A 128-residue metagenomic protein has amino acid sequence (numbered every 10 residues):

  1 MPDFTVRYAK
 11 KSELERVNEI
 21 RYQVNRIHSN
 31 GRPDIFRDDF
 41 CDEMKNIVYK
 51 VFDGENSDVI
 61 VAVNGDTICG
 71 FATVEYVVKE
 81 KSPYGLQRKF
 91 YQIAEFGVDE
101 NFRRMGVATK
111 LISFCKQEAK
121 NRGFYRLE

Functional and structural regions predicted by a protein language model:
M1-E15: Conserved N-terminal entry element of GNAT/NAT acetyltransferase domains
R16-V17, L111: Residue-level preference for hydrophobic side chains embedded in well-ordered alpha helices
N25-I47: Conserved GNAT-fold acetyl-CoA-binding loop/helix
N46-V61, Q92: A short helix-loop-beta-strand connector motif used in the catalytic cores of GNAT acetyltransferases and, in some
V61, T67-Y76, Q92, G97: Conserved beta-strand in the GNAT
V78-I93, R103, Y125: A conserved beta-turn-beta hairpin within the catalytic core of GNAT-like acetyltransferases that forms part
E95-V98, R104-Q117: Conserved acetyl-CoA-binding loop-helix of GNAT-fold acetyltransferases
A119-E128: Conserved GNAT acetyl-CoA-binding A-motif
